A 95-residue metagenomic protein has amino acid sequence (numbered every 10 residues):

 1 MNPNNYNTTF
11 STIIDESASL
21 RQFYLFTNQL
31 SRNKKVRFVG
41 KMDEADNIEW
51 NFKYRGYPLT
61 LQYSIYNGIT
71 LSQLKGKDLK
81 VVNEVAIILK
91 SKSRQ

Functional and structural regions predicted by a protein language model:
M1-A45: Negatively charged, low-complexity tracts enriched in Asp/Glu with abundant Ser/Thr
N2, L20, W50, L59-Q62: A general marker of short, structured functional hotspots
V36-T60: Amphipathic, interaction-prone secondary-structure segments
Y57-S91: Short, compact, well-ordered microdomains
S93-Q95: Short acidic DE-rich linear segments
